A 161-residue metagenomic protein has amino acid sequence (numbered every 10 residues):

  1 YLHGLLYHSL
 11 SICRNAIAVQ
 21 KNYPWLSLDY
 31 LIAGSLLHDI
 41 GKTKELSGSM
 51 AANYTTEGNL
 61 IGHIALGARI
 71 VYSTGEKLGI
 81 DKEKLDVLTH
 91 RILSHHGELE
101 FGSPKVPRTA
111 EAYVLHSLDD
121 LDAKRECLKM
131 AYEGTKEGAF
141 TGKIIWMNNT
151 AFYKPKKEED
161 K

Functional and structural regions predicted by a protein language model:
Y1-H8, A51-T55: Active-site flanking loop/helix segments enriched in acidic
G4-Y7, S11, Y30, G62: An amphipathic alpha-helix/helix-turn recognition signal
H8-A16, Q20: Helix-hairpin-helix/helix-loop-helix acidic hairpins
A18-G134: Divalent metal-dependent catalytic cores for phosphoryl transfer on phosphate-bearing substrates
H116, T141-N148, K156-K161: N-terminal intrinsically disordered, cationic/polar leader segments that include organellar targeting peptides
E133-T141: ATP/Mg2+ or Mg2+-diphosphate-binding catalytic cores that bind nucleotide phosphates or diphosphates via glycine-rich
G138, T150-A151: Short non-domain terminal segments
